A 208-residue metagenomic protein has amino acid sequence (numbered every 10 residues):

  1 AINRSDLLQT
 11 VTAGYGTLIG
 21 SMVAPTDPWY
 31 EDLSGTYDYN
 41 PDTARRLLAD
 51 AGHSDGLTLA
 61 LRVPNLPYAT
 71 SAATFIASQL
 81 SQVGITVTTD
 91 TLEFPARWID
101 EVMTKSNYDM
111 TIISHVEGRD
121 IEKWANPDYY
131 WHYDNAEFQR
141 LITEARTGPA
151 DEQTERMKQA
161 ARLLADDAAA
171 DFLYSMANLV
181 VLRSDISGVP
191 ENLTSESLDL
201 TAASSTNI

Functional and structural regions predicted by a protein language model:
A1-E31, L47, Y68-A77, I99-I208: Detector for C-terminal structural segments
L33-Y39: DNA breakage-rejoining catalytic core of tyrosine-based enzymes
P41, P95-A96, K158: Structural motif corresponding to alpha-helix initiation and N-cap regions
P41-A60: Immediate post-signal peptide segment of exported/extracytoplasmic ligand-binding proteins
G56-N65, V87-D90, D109: Short, well-ordered beta-strand elements
N65-P67, T89-D100: Short helix-initiation/N-cap motifs at beta->coil->alpha
G84: Short glycine-rich hinge loops at helix-strand junctions in the catalytic core of two-component histidine kinases
